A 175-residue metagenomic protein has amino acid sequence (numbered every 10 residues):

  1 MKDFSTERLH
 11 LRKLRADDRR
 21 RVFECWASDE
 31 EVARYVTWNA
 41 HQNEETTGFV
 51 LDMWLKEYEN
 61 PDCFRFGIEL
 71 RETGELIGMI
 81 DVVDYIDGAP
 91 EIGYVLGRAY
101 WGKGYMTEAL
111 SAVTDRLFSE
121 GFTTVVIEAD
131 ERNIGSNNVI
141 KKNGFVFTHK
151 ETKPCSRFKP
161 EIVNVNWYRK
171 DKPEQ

Functional and structural regions predicted by a protein language model:
M1-R21, C25-E30, R65, E69-Q175: Acyl-donor (CoA/ACP) binding surface of acyl/acetyltransferases
E31-M53, F64: Conserved GNAT-fold acetyl-CoA-binding loop/helix
K56-P61: Short loop/turn motifs at secondary-structure junctions and domain boundaries
